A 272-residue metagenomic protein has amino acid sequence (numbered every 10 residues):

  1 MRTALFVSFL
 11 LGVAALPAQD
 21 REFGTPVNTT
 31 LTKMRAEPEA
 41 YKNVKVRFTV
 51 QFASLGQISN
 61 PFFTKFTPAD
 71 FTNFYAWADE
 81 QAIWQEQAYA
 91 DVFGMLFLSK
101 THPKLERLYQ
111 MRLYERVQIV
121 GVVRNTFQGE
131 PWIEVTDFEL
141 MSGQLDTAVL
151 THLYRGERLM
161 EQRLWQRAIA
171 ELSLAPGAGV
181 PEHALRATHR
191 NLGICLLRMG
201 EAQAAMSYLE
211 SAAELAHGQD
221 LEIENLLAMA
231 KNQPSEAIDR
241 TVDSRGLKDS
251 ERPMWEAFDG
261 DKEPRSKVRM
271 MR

Functional and structural regions predicted by a protein language model:
A4-V13: Bacterial N-terminal signal peptides
A14-A18: Sec/Tat signal peptide C-region and signal peptidase I cleavage site
Q19-A178, A187-I194, R198, A202-S207 (+2 more regions): OB-fold and OB-like single-stranded nucleic-acid-recognition modules and their adjacent interaction interfaces
L185-T188, E222-I223: TPR alpha-solenoid repeat register
A213-E224: A generic tandem-repeat structural signature
